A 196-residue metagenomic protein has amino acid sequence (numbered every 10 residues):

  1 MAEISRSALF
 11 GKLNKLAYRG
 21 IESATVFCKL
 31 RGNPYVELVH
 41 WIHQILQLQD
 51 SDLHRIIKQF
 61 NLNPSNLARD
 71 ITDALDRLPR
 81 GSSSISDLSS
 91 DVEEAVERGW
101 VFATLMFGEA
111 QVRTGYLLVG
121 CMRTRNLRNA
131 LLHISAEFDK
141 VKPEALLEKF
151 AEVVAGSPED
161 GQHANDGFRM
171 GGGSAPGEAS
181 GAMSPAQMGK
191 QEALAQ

Functional and structural regions predicted by a protein language model:
M1-Q196: Histone-fold recognition with a strong bias for associated Lys/Arg-rich disordered tails
